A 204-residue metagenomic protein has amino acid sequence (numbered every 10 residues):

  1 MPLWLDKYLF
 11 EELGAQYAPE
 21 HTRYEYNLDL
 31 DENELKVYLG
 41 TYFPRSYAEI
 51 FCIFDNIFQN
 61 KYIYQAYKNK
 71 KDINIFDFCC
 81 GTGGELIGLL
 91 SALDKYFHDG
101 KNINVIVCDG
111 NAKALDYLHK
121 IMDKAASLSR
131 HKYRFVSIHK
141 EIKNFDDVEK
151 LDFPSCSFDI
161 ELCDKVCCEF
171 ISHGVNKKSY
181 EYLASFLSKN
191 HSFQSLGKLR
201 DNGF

Functional and structural regions predicted by a protein language model:
M1-T22: N-terminal auxiliary segments of SAM/dcSAM-dependent transferases
Y26-Y64: Class I SAM-dependent methyltransferase Rossmann-like catalytic core, especially the SAM/SAH-binding loop
K71-G81: Conserved class I S-adenosyl-L-methionine
T82-D99: Conserved SAM-binding loop of SAM-dependent methyltransferases across substrates and taxa, primarily the Class I
Y117-D152: S-adenosyl-L-methionine
F158-V175: A short SAM/SAH-binding and catalytic strip from SAM-dependent methyltransferases
V175-F193: A short glycine-rich, Lys/Arg-flanked "PGG" loop and its adjoining helix->strand segment in the class I
H191-D201: Conserved beta-strand signature within the Rossmann-like core of class I S-adenosyl-L-methionine
